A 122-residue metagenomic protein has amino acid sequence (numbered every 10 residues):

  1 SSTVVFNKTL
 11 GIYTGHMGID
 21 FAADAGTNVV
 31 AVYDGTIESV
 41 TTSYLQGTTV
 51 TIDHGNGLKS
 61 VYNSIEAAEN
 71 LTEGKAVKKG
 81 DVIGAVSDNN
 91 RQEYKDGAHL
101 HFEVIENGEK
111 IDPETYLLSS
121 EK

Functional and structural regions predicted by a protein language model:
S1, H16-D20, T49-D53, V61-S64 (+2 more regions): Soluble periplasmic/extracytoplasmic beta-strand elements of cell-envelope proteins
S1-Q46, K79: Surface-exposed, glycine-biased beta-strand/turn segments
A22-A23, A68-L71: Short alpha-helix capping/helix-loop boundary micro-motifs
T27, N56-L58, E109: Short acidic/polar mixed-charge low-complexity motifs
N28-V30, T72, I111: Surface-exposed connector loops and short turns at secondary-structure junctions
A31-A67, H99: Zn2+-dependent peptidoglycan hydrolase active-site motif and core
V40-T41, I65-A68, V86-N89, N107: Residue-level recognition of beta-strand microenvironments
K75-K122: Conserved, short, structured surface segments that act as functional micro-motifs
